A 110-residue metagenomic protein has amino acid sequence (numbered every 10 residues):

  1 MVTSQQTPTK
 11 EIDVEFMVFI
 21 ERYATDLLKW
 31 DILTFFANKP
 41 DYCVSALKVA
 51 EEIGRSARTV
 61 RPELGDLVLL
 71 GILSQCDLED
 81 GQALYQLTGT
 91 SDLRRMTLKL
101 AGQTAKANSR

Functional and structural regions predicted by a protein language model:
M1-E11, G89-R110: Long, low-complexity, charge-rich intrinsically disordered regions
T3-D31: Short alpha-helical segments that sit at the start of domains
M17, T34, Q75-C76: Noncatalytic partner-interaction/assembly domains of nucleic-acid and motor enzyme complexes, especially the accessory
R22-Y23, A37-Y42, L69: Short helix-capping/hinge SLiMs at alpha-helix to coil transitions
Y23-D26, Q75-A101: Short, cationic-aromatic polyanion-contact patches
I32, Y42-E52: Short acidic, hydrophobic short linear motifs in intrinsically disordered regions
C43, S74-Q75: Short beta-strand(s) of the beta-wing in winged-helix/HTH DNA-binding folds
G54-L70: Short amphipathic alpha-helical interaction segments
